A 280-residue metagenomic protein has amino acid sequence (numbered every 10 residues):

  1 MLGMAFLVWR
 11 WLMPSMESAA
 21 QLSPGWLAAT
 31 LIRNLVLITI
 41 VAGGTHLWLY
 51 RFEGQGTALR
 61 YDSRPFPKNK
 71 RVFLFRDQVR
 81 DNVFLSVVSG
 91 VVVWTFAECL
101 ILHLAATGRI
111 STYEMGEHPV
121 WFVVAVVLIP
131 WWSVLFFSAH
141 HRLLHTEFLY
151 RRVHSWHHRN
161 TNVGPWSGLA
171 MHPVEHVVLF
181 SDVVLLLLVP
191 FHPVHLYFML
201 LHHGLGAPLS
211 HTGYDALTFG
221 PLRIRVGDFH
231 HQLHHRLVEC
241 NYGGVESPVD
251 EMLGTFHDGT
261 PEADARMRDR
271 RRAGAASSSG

Functional and structural regions predicted by a protein language model:
M1-A139, L143, R152, N160-S181 (+2 more regions): Non-catalytic, topology-defining segments of multipass membrane proteins
R10-M13, H158-R159, H203-G204, G220-L222: N-terminal start-of-chain detector that recognizes signal peptides and the immediate post-cleavage beginning
F136-V163, S210, Y214, V226-E239: Acidic (Asp/Glu-rich) catalytic motifs at the cytosolic membrane interface
V189-S247, M252: Functionally important transmembrane alpha-helices
